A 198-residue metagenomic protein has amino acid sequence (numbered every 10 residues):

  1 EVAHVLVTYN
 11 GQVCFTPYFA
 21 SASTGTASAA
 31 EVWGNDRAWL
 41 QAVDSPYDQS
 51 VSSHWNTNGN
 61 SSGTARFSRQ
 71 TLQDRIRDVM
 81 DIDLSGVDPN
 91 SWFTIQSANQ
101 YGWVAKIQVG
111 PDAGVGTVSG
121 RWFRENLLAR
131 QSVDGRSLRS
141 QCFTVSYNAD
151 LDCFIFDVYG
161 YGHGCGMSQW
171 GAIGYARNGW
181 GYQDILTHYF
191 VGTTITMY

Functional and structural regions predicted by a protein language model:
E1-Y198: Conserved, single-site charged/polar hotspot
